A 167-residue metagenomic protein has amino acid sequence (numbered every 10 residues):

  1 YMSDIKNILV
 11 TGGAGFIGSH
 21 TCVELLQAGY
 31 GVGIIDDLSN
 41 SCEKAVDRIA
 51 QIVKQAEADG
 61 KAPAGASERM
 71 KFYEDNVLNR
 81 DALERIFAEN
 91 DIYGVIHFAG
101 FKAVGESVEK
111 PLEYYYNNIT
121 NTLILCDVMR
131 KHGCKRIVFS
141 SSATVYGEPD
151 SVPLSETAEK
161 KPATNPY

Functional and structural regions predicted by a protein language model:
M2-G94: N-terminal Rossmann/SDR dinucleotide-binding element
T11, V95-A99, I137-S142: SDR active-site strand-loop-helix element
G12, S107, S141-S142, N165: Catalytic nucleophile serine of serine hydrolases, specifically the conserved "nucleophile elbow" pentapeptide
S19-T21, K44, E106-S107, E148-D150: Short glycine-/acidic-enriched loop or helix-start segments at secondary-structure transitions that form or flank
V32, R136-I137: Hydrophobic/aromatic residues located in beta-strands of well-ordered beta-sheets within soluble catalytic
E74-N117, E148: NAD(P)H-binding glycine-rich loop region in Rossmannoid oxidoreductase-like domains and their noncatalytic homologs
E109-D127, K131, K135-R136, V145-Y167: Catalytic helix-loop patch of NAD(P)-dependent Rossmann-fold dehydrogenases
